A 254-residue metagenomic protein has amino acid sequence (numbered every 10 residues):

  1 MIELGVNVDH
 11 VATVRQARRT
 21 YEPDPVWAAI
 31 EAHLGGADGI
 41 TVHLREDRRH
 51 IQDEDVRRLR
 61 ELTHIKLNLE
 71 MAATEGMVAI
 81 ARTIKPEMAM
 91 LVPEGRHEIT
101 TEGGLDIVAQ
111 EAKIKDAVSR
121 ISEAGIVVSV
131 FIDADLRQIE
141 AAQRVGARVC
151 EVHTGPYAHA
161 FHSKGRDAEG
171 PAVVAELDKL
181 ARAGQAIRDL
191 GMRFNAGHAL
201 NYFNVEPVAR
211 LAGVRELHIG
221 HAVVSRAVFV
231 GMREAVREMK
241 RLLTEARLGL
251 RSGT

Functional and structural regions predicted by a protein language model:
M1-E75, R82-P86, A141-R144, A172: Conserved N-terminal beta1-alpha1 strand-loop-helix module at the mouth
I2-V8, I40-V42, L67-L69, A89-L91 (+4 more regions): Hydrophobic faces of well-ordered beta-strands that scaffold small-molecule active sites in alpha/beta enzyme cores
N7-P25, K66-A73, T100-V108, S122-A134 (+3 more regions): Active-site mouth loops of central-metabolism enzymes
H43, L91-E98, V149-H162, A212-M232: Glycine-rich phosphate-binding active-site loops on the catalytic face of alpha/beta enzymes
L44-R120, R137-Q138, V152-H153, A158-A160 (+1 more regions): N-terminal active-site wall of soluble small-molecule enzyme domains
R60, H162-V173, R226-G249: C-terminal helical cap(s) of enzyme catalytic domains, especially alpha/beta-barrels
E75-I84, D135-V145, A196, L200-V214: Catalytic cores of alpha/beta
V127-A186: Histidine/lysine/aspartate-rich catalytic loop segments that bind and position anionic ligands
